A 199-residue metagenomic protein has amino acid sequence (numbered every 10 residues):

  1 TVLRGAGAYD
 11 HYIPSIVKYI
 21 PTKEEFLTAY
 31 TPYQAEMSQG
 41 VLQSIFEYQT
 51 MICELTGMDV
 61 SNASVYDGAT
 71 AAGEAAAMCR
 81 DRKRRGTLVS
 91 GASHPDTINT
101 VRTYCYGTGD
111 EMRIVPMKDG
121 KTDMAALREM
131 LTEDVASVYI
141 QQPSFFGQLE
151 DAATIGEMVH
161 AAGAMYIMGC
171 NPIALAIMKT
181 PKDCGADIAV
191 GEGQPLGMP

Functional and structural regions predicted by a protein language model:
T1-E47: N-terminal entrance/gating region of PLP-dependent enzymes' catalytic architecture
V2, N62-A63, M112-V115: Flexible, glycine/charged-enriched surface loops at secondary-structure junctions
A6, V65, A92: Short, well-ordered beta-to-alpha junction loops that form the rim of enzyme active sites and present histidine/acidic
T31-A35, G57-N62, R84-L88, S137-Q141: Glycine- and acidic
Q34-M37, Q43, C53-G73: Short loop-beta-helix segment that forms the pyridoxal 5′-phosphate
G40-M51, K179-D187: Acidic-glycine-rich active-site phosphate/pyrophosphate-binding loop
L42-G57, C105-E111: Hydrophobic/aromatic-rich, well-ordered segments within soluble, folded domains that form packed cores
T70-P199: Conserved PLP-enzyme active-site core in the AAT-like
